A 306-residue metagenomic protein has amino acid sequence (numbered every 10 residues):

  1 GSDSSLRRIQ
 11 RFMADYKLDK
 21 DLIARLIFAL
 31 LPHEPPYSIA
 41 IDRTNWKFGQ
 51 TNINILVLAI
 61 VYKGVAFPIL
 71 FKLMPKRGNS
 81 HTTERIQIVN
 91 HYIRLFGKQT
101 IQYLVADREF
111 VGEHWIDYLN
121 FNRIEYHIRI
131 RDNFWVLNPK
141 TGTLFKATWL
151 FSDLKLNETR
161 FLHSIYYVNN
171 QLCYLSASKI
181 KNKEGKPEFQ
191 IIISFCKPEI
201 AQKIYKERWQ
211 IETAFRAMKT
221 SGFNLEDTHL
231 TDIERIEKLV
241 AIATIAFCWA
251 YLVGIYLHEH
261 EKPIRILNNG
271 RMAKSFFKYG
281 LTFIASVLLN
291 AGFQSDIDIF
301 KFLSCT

Functional and structural regions predicted by a protein language model:
G1-D3, R7-R8, D42-R43, D132 (+1 more regions): Proteins with a high burden of low-complexity, intrinsically disordered sequence enriched in S/T/G/P/A and R, requiring
G1-P35: Electropositive nucleic-acid engagement tracts
L22-A24, E34-Y37, F48-T51, Y62-T306: Single, function-defining residue in the core of a domain
D42-I55: An active-site-proximal beta-strand-loop segment
